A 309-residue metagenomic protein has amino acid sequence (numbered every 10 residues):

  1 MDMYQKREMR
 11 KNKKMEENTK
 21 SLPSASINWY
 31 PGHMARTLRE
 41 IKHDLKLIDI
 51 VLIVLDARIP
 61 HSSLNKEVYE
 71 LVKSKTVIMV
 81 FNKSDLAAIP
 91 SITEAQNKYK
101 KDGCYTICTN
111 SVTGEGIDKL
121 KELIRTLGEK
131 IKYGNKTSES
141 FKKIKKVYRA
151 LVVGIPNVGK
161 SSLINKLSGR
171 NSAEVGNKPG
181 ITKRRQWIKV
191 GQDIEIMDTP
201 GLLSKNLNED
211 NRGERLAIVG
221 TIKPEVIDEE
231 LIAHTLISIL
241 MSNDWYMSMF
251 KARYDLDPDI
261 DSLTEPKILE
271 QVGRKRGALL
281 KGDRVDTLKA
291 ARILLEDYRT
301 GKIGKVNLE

Functional and structural regions predicted by a protein language model:
M1-V51, R58-I59, L64-K66, K73-V77 (+3 more regions): Helix-rich effector regions associated with P-loop NTPase G domains
I53, K100, E115-G116, G128-E129 (+3 more regions): Long, charged, alpha-helical interaction scaffolds
Y69-L71, A95-K98, G169, R212-L216: Glycine-rich, phosphate-binding/catalytic loops in enzymes
I78, S84-V153, S172, G277-L279 (+1 more regions): Canonical P-loop GTPase G-domain recognition
S111, I164, I194-M197: Conserved active-site beta-strand-loop modules that form the wall/rim of enzyme catalytic pockets and either contain
K119, L123, S162, T235 (+1 more regions): Alpha-helical scaffold segments in soluble metabolic enzymes
I131-N135, N165, N171-N177, N243-S248: Short, structured loop/turn "capping" segments at alpha-beta junctions
Y148-G169, T199: Glycine-rich phosphate-binding P-loop
